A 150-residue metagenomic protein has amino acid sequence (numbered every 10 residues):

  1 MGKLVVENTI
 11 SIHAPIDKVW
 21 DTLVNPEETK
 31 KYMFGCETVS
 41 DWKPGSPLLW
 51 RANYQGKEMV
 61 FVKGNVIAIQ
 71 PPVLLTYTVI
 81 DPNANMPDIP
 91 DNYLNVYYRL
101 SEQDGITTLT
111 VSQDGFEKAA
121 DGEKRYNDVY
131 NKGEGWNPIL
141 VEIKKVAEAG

Functional and structural regions predicted by a protein language model:
M1-T38, K43-P44: Hydrophobic ligand-binding cavity/cleft-lining segments
G2-I16, I67, S101-V111: Aromatic-glycine hotspot motif
V19-W20, T29, L48-W50, V66 (+4 more regions): Hydrophobic pocket/interface hotspot
T38-V39, M59-I106: Hydrophobic-ligand binding "helix-grip"
L49-K57: Short aromatic-glycine motifs in intrinsically disordered, low-complexity regions
E58, N92, N131-G135: Soluble or luminal CAZymes and related metallo-dependent hydrolases
V79-A84, S112-A119: Short, solvent-exposed aromatic-acidic interface loops
G115-G150: A conserved amphipathic terminal alpha-helix motif
